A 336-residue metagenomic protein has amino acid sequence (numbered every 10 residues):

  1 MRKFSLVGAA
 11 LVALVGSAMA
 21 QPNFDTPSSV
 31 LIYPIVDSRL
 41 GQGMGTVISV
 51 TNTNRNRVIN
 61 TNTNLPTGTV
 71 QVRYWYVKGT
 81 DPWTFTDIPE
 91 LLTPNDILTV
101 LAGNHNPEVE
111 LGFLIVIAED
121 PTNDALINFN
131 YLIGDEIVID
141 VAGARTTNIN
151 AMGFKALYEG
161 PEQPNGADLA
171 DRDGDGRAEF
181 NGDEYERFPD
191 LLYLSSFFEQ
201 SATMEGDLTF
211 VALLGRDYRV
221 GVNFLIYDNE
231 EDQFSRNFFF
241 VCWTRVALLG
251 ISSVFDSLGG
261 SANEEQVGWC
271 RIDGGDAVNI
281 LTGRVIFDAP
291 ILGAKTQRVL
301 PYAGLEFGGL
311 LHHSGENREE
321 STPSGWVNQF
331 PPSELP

Functional and structural regions predicted by a protein language model:
M1-Q21: Sec-dependent, cleavable N-terminal signal peptides
M19-P336: Gly/Pro-rich, tryptophan- and cysteine-flecked surface segments typical of secreted/extracellular proteins
